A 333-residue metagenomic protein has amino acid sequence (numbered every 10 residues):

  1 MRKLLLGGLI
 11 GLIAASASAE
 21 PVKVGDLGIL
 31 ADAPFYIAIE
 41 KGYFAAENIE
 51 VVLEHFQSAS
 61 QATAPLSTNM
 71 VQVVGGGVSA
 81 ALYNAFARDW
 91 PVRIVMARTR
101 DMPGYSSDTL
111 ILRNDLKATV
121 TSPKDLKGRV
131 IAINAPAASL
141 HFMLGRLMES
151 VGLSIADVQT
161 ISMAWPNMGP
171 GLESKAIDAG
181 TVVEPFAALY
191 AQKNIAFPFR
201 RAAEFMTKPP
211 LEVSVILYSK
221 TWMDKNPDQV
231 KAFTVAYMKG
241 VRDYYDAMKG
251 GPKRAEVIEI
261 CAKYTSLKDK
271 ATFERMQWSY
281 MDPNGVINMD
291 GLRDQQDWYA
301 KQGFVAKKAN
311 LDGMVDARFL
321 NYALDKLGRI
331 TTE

Functional and structural regions predicted by a protein language model:
M1-L4: Positively charged n-region of N-terminal signal peptides that target proteins for export
G7-A14: Bacterial N-terminal signal peptides
A17-A19: Boundary at the C-terminal end of the N-terminal hydrophobic targeting segment
P21-S154, Q159-M163, D178-E184, F199-R200: Short, glycine-/small- and polar/acidic-enriched structural segments that line small-molecule recognition paths
A46, M102-P103, A118, E204-T207 (+1 more regions): Short, solvent-exposed loop/beta-turn-alpha elements that line the ligand-binding surface or hinge of extracytoplasmic
N167-C261: Pocket-lining segment of extracytoplasmic ligand-binding domains
M223-A306: Secondary-structure end/capping motifs
Q296-E333: Conserved C-terminal helix/tail region of periplasmic/extracytoplasmic solute-binding proteins
